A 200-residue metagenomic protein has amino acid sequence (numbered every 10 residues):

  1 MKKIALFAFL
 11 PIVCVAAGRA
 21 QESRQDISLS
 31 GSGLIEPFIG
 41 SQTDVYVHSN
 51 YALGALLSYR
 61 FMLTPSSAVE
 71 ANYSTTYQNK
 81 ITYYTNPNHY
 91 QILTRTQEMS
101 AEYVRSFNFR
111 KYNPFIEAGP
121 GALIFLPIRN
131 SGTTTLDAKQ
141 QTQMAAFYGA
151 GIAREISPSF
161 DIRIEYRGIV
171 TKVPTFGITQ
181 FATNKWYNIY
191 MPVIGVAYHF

Functional and structural regions predicted by a protein language model:
M1-R24: Cleavable N-terminal export/targeting peptides
R19-F61, V69, F125-P127, V193-H199: Short glycine/proline- and aromatic-enriched beta-strand/turn motifs that initiate or cap beta-hairpins
S23, S49-L53, L93-M99, Y112 (+2 more regions): Residues that define the transmembrane beta-barrel architecture of outer-membrane proteins
D26, M62, A68, N113-F115 (+3 more regions): Membrane-spanning beta-strand positions in outer-membrane beta-barrel proteins
L29-G33, P37, A71-T75, I116-A122 (+2 more regions): Transmembrane beta-barrel strands of outer-membrane/channel proteins
S41-V45, T85-Q91, G132-A138, I178-N184: Extracellular loop and loop/strand-boundary signature of outer-membrane beta-barrel proteins
S58-G132, Y187-F200: Gram-negative (and chloroplast) outer-membrane scaffold detector with strong preference for beta-barrel transmembrane
Q78-T82, L93, Y148, R154-F200: Predominantly the C-terminal beta-signal and adjacent terminal strand-loop region of outer-membrane beta-barrel
